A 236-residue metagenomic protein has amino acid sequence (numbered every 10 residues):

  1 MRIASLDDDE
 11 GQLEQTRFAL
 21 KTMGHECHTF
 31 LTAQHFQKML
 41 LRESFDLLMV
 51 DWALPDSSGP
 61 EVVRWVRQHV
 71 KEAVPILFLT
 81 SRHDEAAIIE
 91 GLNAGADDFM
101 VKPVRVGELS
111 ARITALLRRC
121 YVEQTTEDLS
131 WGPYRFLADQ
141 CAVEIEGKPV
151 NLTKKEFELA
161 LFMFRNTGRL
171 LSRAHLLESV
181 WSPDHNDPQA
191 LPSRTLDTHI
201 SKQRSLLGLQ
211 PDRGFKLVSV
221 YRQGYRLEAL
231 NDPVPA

Functional and structural regions predicted by a protein language model:
M1-G11, T16-L20, L48: Conserved acidic segment of CheY-like receiver
R2, T114-T167, A174, L227 (+1 more regions): Short, Lys/Arg-enriched segments at the junction into DNA-binding effector domains of transcriptional regulators
D7, D51-A53, T80: Active-site residues of response regulator receiver
G24-T32, M39: Short hydrophobic/Thr-rich beta-strand motif most characteristic of the beta2 strand and flanking loop of CheY-like
E43-V50, L54: Active-site beta3 strand of CheY-like receiver
R64-S130, L206: Basic, amphipathic DNA-recognition helix from helix-turn-helix-like DNA-binding domains
A142, G147-N151, E158-K216, V220-Y221: Positively charged, aromatic-enriched patches within helix-turn-helix-type DNA-binding elements, predominantly
